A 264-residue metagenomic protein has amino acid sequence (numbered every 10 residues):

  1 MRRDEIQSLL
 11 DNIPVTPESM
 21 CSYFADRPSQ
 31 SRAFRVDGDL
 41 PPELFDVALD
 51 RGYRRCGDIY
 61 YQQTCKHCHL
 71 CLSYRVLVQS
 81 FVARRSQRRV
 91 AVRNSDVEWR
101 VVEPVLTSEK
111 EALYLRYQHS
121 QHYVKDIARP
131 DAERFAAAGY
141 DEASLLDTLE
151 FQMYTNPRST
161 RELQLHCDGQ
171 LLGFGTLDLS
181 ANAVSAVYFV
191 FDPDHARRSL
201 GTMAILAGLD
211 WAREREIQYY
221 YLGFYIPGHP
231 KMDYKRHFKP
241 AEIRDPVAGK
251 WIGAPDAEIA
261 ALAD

Functional and structural regions predicted by a protein language model:
M1-L106, E214, Q218-D264: Terminal substrate-recognition subdomain of acyl/acetyltransferases
P42, S108, T202-L206: A structural signal for well-ordered alpha-helical segments within the folded catalytic domains of diverse enzymes
I59-H67, S73-R197: A conserved beta-strand-loop-helix scaffold within acyl/acetyltransferase catalytic domains
P104, R129-F135, D194-H195, I205-L209 (+2 more regions): Short C-terminal domain-edge/linker segments immediately following a structured domain
Y117-Q118, G139-D141, M203-A207, R215-Y221 (+1 more regions): Noncatalytic linker/hinge segments flanking ATPase motor cores
L163-R244: Aromatic (often tryptophan-rich) hydrophobic motifs at membrane interfaces
